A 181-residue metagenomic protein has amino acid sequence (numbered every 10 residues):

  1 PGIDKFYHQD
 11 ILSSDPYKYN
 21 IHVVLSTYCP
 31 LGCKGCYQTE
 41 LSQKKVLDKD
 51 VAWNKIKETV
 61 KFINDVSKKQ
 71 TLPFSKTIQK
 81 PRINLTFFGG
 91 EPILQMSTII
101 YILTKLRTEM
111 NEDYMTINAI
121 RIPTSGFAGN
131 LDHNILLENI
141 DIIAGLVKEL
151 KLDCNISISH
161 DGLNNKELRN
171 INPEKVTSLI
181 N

Functional and structural regions predicted by a protein language model:
P1-N20, L31-G35: Flexible, acidic/Gly-rich N-terminal and inter-domain linker regions that tether and position cofactor-handling modules
K18-H22, T39-W53, I63-Q95, I99 (+2 more regions): Core AdoMet radical
L25-G32, E40: Short pre-active-site segment immediately N-terminal to redox-active cysteine/selenocysteine motifs in thiol-based
K55-E58: Alpha-helical solenoid scaffolds in eukaryotic proteins
N139: Catalytic cores of alpha/beta
I143: Aromatic/hydrophobic pocket-lining residues that form π-stacking "cages" and hydrophobic walls in ligand
